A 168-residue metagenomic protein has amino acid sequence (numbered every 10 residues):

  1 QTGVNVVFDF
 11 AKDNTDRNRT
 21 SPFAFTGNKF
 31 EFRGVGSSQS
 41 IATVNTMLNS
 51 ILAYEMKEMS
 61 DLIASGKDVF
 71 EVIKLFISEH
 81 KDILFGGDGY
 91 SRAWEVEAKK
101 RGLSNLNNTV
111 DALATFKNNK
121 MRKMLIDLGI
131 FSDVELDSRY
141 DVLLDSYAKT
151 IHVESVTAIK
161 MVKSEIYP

Functional and structural regions predicted by a protein language model:
Q1-P168: Acidic, glycine-enriched catalytic cores built around paired aspartates
